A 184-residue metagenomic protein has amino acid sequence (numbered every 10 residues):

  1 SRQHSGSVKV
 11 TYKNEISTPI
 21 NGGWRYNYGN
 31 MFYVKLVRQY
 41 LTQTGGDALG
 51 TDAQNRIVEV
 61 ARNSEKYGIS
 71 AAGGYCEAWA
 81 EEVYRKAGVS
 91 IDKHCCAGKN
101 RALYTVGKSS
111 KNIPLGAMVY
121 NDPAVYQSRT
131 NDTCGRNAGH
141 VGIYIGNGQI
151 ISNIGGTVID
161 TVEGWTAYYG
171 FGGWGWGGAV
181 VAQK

Functional and structural regions predicted by a protein language model:
S1-S7, S90-E163, Y169-F171: ...with weaker cross-activation on analogous glycine-rich loops/strands in unrelated enzymes
S5, K13, R25-G29, Y33-V34 (+8 more regions): Compositionally biased, intrinsically disordered low-complexity regions enriched in proline and serine
V10: Substrate-binding/active-site groove segments that recognize and process beta-1,4-linked N-acetyl-hexosamine
K13, T18-V34, R38-D92, P114 (+1 more regions): N-terminal capping segments
T18-Q43, I150-K184: Active-site or metal-binding loop neighborhoods of secreted/extracellular toxin and effector enzymes
A72, V89-S90, A97-N100, V180-K184: N-terminal non-globular leader segments, chiefly Sec-dependent signal peptides
